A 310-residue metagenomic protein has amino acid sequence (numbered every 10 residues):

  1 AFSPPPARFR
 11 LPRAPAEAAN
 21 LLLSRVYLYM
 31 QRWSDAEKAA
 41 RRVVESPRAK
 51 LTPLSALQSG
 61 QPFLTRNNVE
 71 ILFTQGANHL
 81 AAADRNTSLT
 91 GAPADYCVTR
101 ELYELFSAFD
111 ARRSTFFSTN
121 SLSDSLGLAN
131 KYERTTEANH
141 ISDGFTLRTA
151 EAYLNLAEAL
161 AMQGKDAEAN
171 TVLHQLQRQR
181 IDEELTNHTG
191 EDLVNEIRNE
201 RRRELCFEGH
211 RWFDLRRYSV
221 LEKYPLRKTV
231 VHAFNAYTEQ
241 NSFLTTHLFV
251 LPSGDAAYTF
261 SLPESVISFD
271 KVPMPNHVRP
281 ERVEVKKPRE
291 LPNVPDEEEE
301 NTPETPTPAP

Functional and structural regions predicted by a protein language model:
A1-T90, F106-P310: Acidic/polar-rich alpha-helix caps and helix-coil junctions
P93-A108: Short, cationic low-complexity segments
